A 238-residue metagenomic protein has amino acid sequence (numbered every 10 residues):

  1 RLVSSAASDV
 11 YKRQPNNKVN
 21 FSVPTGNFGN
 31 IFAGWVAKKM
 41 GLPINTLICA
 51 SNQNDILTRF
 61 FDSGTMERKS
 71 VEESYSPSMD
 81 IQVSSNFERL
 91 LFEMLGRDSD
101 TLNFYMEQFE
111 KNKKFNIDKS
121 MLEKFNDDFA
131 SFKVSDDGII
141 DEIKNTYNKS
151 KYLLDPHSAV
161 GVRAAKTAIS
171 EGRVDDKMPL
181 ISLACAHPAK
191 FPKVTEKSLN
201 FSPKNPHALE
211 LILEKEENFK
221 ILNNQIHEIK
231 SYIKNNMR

Functional and structural regions predicted by a protein language model:
R1-Y11: Single conserved hydrophobic/aromatic residue that forms the stacking wall/gate of nucleotide- or nucleobase-binding
N17-N27: A short, small-residue-rich loop immediately preceding and capping a beta-strand
N27-G34, L57, H157-R163, F191: Short glycine/serine/threonine-rich phosphate/pyrophosphate-binding segments that cradle anionic phosphate groups
F32-K39, T58-S63, K193-E196: Short acidic, glycine/serine/threonine-rich loops at helix termini
N45-N52: Short internal beta-strands
Q53-P156, V160, S198-R238: Active-site/ligand-binding loops adjacent to catalytic centers
G138-I139, A159-R173: A short, acidic, amphipathic alpha-helical segment used as a generic capping/interface helix at domain edges
